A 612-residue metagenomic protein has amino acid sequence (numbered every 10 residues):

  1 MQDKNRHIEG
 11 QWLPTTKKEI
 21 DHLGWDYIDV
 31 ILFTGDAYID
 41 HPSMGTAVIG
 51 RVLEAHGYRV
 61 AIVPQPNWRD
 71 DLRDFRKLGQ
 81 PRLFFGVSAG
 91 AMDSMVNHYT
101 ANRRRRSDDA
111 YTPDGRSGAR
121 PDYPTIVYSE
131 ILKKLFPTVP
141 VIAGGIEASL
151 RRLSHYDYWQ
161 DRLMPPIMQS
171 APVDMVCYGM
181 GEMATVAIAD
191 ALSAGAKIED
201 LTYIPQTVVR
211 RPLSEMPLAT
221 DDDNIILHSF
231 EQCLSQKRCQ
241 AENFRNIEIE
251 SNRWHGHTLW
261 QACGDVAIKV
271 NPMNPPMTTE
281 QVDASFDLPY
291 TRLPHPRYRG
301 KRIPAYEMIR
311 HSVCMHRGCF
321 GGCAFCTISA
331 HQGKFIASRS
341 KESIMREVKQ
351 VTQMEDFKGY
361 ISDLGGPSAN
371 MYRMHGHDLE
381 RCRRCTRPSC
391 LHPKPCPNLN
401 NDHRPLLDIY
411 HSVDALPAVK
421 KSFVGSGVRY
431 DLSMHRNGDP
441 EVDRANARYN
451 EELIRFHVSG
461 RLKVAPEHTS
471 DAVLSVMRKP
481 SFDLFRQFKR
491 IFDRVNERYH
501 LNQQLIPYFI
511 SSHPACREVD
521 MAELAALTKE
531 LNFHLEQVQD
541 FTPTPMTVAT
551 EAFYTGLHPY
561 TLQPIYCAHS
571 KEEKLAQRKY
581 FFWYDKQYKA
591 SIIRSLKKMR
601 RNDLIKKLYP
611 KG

Functional and structural regions predicted by a protein language model:
Q2-Y27, A37, E242-S312: N-terminal [4Fe-4S]-dependent radical SAM core
V30-T34, R76, P296-R299, Y306 (+5 more regions): Flexible, glycine-rich loop/tail regions that form catalytic "lids" or insertion modules at the edges of active sites
F33-I39, R299-T327, M345, Y360: N-terminal pre-triad scaffold of radical SAM enzymes
G45, P64-C263, I268-N271, P275: Glycine-rich beta-alpha loop elements in corrinoid/cobalamin-binding modules across cobalamin-dependent enzymes
V48, I62, W68, K349-I506 (+1 more regions): Conserved SAM/AdoMet-binding glycine-rich loop
R69-D70, E199-F244, E248-S251, D265 (+7 more regions): Terminal amphipathic helices with adjacent charged low-complexity linkers/tails
D93-N102, L150-R152, E182-A187, S214 (+6 more regions): Flexible glycine/acidic-rich beta-alpha junction loops that bind and position SAM and/or redox cofactors in anaerobic
D174, S285, C323, I344 (+3 more regions): Conserved, mostly hydrophobic/aromatic
